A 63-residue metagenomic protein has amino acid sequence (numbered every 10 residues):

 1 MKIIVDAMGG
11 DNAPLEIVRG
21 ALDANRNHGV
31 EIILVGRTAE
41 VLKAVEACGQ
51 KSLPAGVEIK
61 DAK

Functional and structural regions predicted by a protein language model:
M1-K63: Contiguous, glycine/small-aliphatic-enriched amphipathic segments in soluble metabolic enzymes
